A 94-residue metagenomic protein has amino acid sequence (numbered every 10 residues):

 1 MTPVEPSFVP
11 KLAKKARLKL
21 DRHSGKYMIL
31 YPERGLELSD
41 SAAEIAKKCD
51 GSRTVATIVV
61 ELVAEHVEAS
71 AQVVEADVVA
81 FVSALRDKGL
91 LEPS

Functional and structural regions predicted by a protein language model:
M1-K47: Acidic, low-complexity/disordered tracts enriched in E/D and polar residues
R34-S94: Long, charge-rich, low-complexity alpha-helical segments
